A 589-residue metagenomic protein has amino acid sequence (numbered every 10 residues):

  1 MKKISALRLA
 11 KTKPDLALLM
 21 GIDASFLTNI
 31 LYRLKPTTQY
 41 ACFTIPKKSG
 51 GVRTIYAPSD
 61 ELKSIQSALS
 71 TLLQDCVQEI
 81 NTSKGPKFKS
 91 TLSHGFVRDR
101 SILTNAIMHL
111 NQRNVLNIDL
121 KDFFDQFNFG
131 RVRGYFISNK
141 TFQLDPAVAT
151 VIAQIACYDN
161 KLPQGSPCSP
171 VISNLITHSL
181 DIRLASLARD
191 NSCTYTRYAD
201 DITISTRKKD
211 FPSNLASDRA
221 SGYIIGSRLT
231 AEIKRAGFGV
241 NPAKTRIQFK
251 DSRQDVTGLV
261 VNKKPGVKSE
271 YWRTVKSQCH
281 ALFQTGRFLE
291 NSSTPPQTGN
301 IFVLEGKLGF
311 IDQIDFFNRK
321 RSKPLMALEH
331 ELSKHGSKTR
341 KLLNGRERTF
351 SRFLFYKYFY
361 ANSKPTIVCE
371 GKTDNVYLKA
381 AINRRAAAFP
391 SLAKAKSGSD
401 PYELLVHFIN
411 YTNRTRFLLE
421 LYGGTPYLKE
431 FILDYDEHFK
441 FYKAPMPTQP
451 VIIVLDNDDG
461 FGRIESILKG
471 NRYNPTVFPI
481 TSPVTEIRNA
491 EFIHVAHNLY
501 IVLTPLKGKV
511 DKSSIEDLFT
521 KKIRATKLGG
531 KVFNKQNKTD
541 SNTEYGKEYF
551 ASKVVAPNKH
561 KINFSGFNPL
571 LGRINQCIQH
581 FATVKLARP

Functional and structural regions predicted by a protein language model:
M1-P46, I55-C76, S83-I118, F123-Q126 (+5 more regions): Right-hand nucleic-acid polymerase module
P46-S49, S252-L259, Q284, I493-L499 (+2 more regions): Short acidic (Asp/Glu) and glycine-rich catalytic loops that position anionic groups and cofactors
D99-H109, D122, N191, R352-Y356 (+1 more regions): Catalytic micro-motifs at enzyme active sites that drive phosphoryl/nucleotidyl and oxygen chemistry
Q112-N114, Y195, R253, P365 (+1 more regions): The start of beta-strands in P-loop NTPase/AAA+ ATPase cores
N117-D122, G165, S169, N191-S213: Catalytic palm active-site di-aspartate
Y158-L187, Y195-R197, T203: Loop-centered beta-sheet repeat module
T196-D200, P242-A243, N362, T448: Short Gly/Ser/Thr- and Asp/Glu-enriched loop/turn motifs at secondary-structure junctions
H335-P589: Acidic, divalent-metal-binding catalytic cores of TOPRIM and closely related two-metal-ion phosphodiester/pyrophosphate
